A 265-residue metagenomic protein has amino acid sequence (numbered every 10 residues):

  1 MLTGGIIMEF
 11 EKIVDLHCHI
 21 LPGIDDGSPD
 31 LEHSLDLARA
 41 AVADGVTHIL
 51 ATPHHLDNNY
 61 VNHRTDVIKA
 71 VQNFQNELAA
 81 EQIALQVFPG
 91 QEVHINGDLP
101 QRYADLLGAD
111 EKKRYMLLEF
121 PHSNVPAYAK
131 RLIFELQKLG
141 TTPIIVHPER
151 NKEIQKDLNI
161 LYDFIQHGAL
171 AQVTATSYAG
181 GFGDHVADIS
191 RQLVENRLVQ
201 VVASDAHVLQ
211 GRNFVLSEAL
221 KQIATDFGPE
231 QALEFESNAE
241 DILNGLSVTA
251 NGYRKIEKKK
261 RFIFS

Functional and structural regions predicted by a protein language model:
M1-Q82: An N-terminally biased module of ancient metal coordination in phosphate/nucleic-acid-related enzymes
H17-L21, H147, H207: Histidine-centered divalent metal-coordination motifs
V42, Q137, V194-E195: Non-catalytic positions within long, well-ordered alpha-helices that form the structural scaffold/packing of enzyme
L56-N59, H94-N96, R150-I154, Y178-G181 (+1 more regions): Active-site environment of divalent metal-dependent phosphoester hydrolases
N59-V67, E81-Q86, G211-N238: Short acidic, glycine/proline-enriched helix-loop-strand junctions
Y60-Q172, A250, R254-S265: Extended substrate/RNA-proximal surfaces in nucleic-acid metabolism proteins
L198-F214: Short acidic/histidine-rich active-site segments
L220-S265: Mid-to-C-terminal alpha-helical segments outside catalytic/metal-binding sites
